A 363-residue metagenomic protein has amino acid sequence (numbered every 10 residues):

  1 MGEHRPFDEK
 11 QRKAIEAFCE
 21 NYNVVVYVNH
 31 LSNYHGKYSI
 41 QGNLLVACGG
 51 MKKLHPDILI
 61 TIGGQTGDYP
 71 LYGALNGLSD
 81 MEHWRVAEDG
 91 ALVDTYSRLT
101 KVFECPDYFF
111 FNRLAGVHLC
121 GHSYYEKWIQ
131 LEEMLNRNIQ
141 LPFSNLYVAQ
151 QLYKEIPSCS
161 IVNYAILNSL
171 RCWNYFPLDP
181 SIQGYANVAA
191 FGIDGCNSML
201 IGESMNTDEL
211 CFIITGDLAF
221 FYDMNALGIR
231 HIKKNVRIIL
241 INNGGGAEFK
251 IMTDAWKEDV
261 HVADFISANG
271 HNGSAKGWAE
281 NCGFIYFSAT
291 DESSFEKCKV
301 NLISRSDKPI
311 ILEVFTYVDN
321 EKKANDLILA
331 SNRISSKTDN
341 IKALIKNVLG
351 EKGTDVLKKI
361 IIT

Functional and structural regions predicted by a protein language model:
G2-W84, D179-T207, F221-M224, T290-S293: Glycine-rich, anion-gripping cofactor-binding loops and their flanking helix/strand elements in enzyme active sites
E3-P6, L31-S32, G63-G67, D89 (+4 more regions): Short glycine-rich anion-binding loops that position phosphate/pyrophosphate groups of nucleotides and phosphorylated
A17, G73, R113, Q150-E155 (+4 more regions): Alpha-helical scaffold segments in soluble metabolic enzymes
Y27-I129, R230-H231, I238, G244 (+1 more regions): Glycine-rich, acidic loop regions that bind phosphate or pyrophosphate groups
G36, L131, R171-N174, A247-K250: Short acidic/His/Gly/Ser-rich catalytic and metal-binding motifs that mark active-site loops of diverse hydrolases
I58, I161, L210-F212: Structural motif
N76-N168, E292-T363: Phosphate/pyrophosphate-binding active-site segments
Y175-T363: Thiamine diphosphate
